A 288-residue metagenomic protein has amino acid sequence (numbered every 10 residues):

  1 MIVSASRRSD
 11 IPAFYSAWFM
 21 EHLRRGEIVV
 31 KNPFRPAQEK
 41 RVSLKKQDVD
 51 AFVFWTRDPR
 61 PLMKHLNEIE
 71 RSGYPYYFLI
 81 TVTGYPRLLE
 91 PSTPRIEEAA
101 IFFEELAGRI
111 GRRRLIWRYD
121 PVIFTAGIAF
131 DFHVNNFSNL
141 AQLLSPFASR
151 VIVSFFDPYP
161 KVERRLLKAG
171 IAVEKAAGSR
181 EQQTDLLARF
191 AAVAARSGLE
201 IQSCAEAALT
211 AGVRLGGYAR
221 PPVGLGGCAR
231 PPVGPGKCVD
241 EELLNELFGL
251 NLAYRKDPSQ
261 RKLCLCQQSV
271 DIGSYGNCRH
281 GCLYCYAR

Functional and structural regions predicted by a protein language model:
M1-L89, I96, A100-R112: Conserved Radical SAM active-site core
R8-D10, R57, T81-Y85, D120-V122 (+2 more regions): Active-site beta-loop-alpha junctions enriched in small/polar residues
E90, I123-G127, R150-K175, A205-G217 (+1 more regions): Flexible glycine/acidic-rich beta-alpha junction loops that bind and position SAM and/or redox cofactors in anaerobic
E98-R164, R189-A205: Conserved C-terminal portion of the radical SAM core fold that forms the substrate/S-adenosylmethionine-binding
G170-L186: A structural motif corresponding to the C-terminal lobe/cap of the Radical SAM core domain
E181-D257, K262: A C-terminal junction/extension of Radical SAM enzymes
K262, V270-R288: Local cysteine-cluster metal-coordination motifs and their immediate loop/turn environment, predominantly Fe-S cluster
